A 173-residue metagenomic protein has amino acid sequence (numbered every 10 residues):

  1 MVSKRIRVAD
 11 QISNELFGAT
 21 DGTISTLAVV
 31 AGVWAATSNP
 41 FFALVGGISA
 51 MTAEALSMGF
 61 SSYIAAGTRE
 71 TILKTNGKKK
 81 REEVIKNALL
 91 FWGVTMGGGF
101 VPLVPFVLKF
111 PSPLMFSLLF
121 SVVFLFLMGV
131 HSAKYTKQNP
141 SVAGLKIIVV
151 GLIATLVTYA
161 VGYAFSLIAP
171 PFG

Functional and structural regions predicted by a protein language model:
M1-P102, L114-F120, A154, G173: Hydrophobic, small-residue-rich transmembrane alpha-helices and their short perimembrane loops in multi-pass membrane
A31-W34, V104-P105, L127, H131-S132: Residue-level signal for alpha-helical transmembrane segments in multi-pass membrane proteins
L56-I64, M128-T136, V157-G162: Juxtamembrane membrane-interface segments at transmembrane alpha-helix termini
F106-V107, K134, Y163, L167: Transmembrane helix-loop junction
V107-M115: Membrane interface segments of multi-pass transport proteins and intramembrane proteases
L118-M128: Hydrophobic alpha-helical membrane segments
L127-A154: Interfacial loop-to-transmembrane junctions
Y159-G173: Juxtamembrane boundary at the C-terminal end of a transmembrane helix
